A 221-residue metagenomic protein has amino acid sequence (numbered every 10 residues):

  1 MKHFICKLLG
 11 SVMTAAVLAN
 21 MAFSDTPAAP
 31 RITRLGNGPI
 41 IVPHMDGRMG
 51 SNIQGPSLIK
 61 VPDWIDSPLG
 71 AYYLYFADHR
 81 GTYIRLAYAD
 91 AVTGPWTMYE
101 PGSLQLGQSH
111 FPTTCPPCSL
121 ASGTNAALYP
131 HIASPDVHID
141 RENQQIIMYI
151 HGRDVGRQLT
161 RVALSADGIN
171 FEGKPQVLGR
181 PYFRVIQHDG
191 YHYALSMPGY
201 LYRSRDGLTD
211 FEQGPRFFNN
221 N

Functional and structural regions predicted by a protein language model:
M1-C6: N-terminal secretory signal peptides that target proteins for export/translocation
L9-N20: Bacterial N-terminal signal peptides
F23-N221: Beta-rich carbohydrate-recognition and catalytic domains
